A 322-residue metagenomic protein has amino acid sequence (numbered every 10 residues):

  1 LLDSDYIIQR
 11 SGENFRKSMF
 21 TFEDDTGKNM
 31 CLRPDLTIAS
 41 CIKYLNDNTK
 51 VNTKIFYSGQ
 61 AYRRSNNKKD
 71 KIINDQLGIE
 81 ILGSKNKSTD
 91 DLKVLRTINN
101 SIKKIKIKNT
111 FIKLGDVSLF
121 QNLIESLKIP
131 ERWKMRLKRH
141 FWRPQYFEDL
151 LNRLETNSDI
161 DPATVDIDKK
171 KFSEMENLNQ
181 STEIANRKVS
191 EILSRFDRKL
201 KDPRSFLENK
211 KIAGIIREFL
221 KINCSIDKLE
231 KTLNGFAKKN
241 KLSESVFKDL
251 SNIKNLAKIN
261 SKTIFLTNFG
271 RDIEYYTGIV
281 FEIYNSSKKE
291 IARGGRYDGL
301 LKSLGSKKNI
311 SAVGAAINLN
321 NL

Functional and structural regions predicted by a protein language model:
L1, F111-D116: Acidic carboxylate-rich catalytic motifs and surrounding loops in phosphoryl-/glycosyl-chemistry enzymes
L2-M30, R64: Polyanion/phosphate-binding surface patch
L2-S4, D35-T49, I55-I107, P162-L322: Positively charged, Gly/Ser-enriched RNA/tRNA-binding surfaces
E13-T26, K128-T156: Acidic, His- and aromatic-enriched active-site or binding-groove loops in soluble protein domains that engage sugars
I73-L77, L114-N122: Short, conserved phosphate-binding/catalytic loop or strand-edge motifs used in phosphoryl-/nucleotidyl-transfer
N122-E131, E274-V280: Short glycine/threonine-rich loop-to-helix capping motif typified by GTGT followed within a few residues by an Asp-Pro
I129-R139, D161-I167, I264: Short, surface-exposed acidic
